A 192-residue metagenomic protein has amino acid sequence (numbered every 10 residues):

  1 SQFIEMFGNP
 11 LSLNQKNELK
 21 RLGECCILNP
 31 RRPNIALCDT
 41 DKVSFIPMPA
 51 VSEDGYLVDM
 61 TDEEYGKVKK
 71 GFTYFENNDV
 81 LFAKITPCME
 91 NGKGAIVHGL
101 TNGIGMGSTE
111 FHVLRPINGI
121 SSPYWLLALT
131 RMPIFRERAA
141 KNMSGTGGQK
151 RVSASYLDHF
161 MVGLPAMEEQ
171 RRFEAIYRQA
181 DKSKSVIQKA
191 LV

Functional and structural regions predicted by a protein language model:
S1-I35, A166-V192: Non-catalytic DNA-recognition/assembly elements of restriction-modification systems
G23, P33-V68, G107: DNA target-recognition patches
D62, V68-K69, L100, T146: Short, solvent-exposed loop/turn positions at domain surfaces that link secondary-structure elements or cap domain
G71-T73, N77-R131: A short beta-sheet element
I104-H112, S144-R171: A short glycine-rich beta-alpha junction/loop motif
A128-L129, P133-I134, K141-G145: Short, positively charged
